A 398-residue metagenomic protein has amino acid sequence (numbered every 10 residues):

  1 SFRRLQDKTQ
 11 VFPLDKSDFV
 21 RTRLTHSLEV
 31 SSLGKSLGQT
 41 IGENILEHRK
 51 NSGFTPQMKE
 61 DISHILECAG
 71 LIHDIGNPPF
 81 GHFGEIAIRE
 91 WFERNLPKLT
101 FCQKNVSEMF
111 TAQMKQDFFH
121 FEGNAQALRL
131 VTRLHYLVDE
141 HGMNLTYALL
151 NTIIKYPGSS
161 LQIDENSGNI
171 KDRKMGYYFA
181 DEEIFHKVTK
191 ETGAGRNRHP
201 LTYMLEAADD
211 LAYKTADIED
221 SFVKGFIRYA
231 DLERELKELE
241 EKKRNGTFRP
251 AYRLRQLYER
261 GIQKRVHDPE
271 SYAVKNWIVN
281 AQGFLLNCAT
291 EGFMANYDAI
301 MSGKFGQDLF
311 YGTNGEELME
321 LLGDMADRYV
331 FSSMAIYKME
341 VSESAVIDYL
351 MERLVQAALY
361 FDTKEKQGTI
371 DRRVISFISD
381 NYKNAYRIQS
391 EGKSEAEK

Functional and structural regions predicted by a protein language model:
S1-K8, S17, L28, S32-L33 (+3 more regions): Sequence-structural signature of the catalytic-core scaffold of metal-dependent phosphohydrolases that act on
K8-D18, M325-V330: A short small-residue
L24-T25: Low-complexity, highly charged intrinsically disordered N-terminal segments that act as targeting/localization
E29, Y203, A207-D210, A281 (+5 more regions): Charged, amphipathic alpha-helical oligomerization/scaffolding segments
Q39, Y213-A216, D220, E291 (+2 more regions): Charged/polar positions within long, soluble alpha-helices
L254-T313, E320, S332: Long, amphipathic alpha-helical stalk/connector segments used for oligomerization, subunit docking, or mechanical
M294-Y386: Substrate-recognition/cap regions that form aromatic- and gly/pro-loop-enriched pockets for small-molecule ligands
K393-K398: Short, intrinsically disordered, charge-balanced linker/junction segments flanking boundaries in proteins
